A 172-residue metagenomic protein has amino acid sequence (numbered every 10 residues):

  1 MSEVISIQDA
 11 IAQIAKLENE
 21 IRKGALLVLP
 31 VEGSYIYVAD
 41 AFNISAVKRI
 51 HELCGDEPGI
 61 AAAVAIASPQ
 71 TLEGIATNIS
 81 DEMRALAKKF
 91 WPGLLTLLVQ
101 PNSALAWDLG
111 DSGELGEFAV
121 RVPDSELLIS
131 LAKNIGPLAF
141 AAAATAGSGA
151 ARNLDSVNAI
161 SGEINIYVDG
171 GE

Functional and structural regions predicted by a protein language model:
M1-E172: Active-site-adjacent structural elements in enzyme catalytic cores
